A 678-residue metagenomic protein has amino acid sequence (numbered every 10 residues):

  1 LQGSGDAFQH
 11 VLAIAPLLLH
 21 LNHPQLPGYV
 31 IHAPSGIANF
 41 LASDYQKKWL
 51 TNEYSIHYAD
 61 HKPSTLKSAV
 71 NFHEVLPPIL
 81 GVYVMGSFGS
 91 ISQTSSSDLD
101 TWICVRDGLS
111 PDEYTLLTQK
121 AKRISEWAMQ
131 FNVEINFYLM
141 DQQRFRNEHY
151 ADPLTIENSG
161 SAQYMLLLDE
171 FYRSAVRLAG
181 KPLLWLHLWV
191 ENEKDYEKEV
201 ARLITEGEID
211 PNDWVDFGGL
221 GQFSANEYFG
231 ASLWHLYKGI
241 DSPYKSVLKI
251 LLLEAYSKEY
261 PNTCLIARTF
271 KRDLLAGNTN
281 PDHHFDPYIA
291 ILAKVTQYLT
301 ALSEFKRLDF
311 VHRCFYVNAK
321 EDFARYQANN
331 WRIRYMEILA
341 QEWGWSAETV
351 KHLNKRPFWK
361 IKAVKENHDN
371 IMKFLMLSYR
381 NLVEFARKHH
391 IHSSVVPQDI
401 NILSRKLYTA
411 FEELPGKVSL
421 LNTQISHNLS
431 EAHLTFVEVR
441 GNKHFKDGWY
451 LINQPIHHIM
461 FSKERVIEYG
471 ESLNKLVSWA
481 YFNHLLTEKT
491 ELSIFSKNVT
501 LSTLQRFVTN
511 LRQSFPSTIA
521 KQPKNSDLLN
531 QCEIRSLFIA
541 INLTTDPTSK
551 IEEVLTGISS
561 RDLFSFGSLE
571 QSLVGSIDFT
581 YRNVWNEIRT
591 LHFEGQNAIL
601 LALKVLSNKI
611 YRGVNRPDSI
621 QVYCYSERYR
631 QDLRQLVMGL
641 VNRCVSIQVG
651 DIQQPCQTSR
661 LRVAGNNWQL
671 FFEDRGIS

Functional and structural regions predicted by a protein language model:
L1-I56, N147-T155, Y172-S678: Nucleotidyltransferase catalytic cores
L41-P78: Extended, Lys/Arg-enriched charged tracts that mediate electrostatic binding to polyanionic substrates
D60-K67, L76-M85, I291-L299: Short linear interaction motifs
S68-H73, G81-Q93, I124-W127: Catalytic micro-motifs at enzyme active sites that drive phosphoryl/nucleotidyl and oxygen chemistry
Y83, S90-L116, E134-Y138: Catalytic metal-binding acidic patch
L116, K120-E134: E2/UBC-UEV (E2-variant) core
V133-T155: Short, conserved secondary-structure transition motifs
T155-Y164: Acidic, Ser/Thr-rich peripheral helices and adjacent loops at domain boundaries
